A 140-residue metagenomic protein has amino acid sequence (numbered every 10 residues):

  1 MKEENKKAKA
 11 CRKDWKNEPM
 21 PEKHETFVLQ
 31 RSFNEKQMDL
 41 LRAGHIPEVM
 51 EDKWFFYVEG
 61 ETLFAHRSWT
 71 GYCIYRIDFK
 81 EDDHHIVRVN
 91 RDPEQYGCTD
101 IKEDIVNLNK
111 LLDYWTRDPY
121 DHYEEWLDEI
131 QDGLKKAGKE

Functional and structural regions predicted by a protein language model:
K2-T62: Negatively charged, low-complexity tracts enriched in Asp/Glu with abundant Ser/Thr
G60, R67-W69, R91-P93: Short, flexible loop/turn elements at secondary-structure junctions
L63-E81: Canonical SH2 domain fold
D83-E140: Polybasic, proline/glycine-rich intrinsically disordered low-complexity segments
